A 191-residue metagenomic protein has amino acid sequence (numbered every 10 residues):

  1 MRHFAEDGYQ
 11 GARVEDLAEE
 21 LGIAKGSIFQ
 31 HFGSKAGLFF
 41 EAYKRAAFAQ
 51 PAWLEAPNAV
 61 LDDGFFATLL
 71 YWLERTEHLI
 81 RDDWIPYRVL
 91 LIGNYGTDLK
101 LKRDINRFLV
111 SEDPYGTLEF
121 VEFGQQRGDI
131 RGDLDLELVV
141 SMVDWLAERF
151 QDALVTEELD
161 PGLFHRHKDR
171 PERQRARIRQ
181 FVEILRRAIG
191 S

Functional and structural regions predicted by a protein language model:
R2, K44, F48, A52 (+5 more regions): Generic detection of well-ordered alpha-helical segments
H3-G37, E41-A42: Helix-turn-helix
E6-D7, L61, D83, R127: Short coil/turn segments at alpha/beta junctions that flank glycine-rich nucleotide-binding fingerprints
Q10-G11, I130, L134: Short, charged helix-capping/linker segments at alpha-helix termini
E41, A56-I85, L136-V143, R175-I178: Hydrophobic alpha-helical connector segments
K44-P51, A67-Y95, L118-E119, D144-E157 (+2 more regions): Helical hydrophobic small-molecule/effector-binding pocket
E77-L118, E122, E137-V140, R166-P171: Short secondary-structure transition hinges
H78, S111-R127, W145-S191: C-terminal peripheral helix-coil segments that are non-catalytic and often amphipathic
